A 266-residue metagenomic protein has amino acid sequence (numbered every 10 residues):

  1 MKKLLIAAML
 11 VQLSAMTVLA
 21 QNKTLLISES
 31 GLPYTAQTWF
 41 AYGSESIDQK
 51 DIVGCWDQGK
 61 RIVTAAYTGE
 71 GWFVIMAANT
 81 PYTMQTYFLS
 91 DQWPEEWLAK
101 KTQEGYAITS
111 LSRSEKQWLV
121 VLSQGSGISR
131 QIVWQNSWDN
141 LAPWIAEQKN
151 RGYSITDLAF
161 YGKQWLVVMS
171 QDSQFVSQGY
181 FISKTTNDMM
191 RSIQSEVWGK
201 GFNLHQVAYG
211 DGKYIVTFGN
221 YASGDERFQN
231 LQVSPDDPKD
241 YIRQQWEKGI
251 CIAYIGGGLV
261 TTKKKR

Functional and structural regions predicted by a protein language model:
M1-L4: Positively charged n-region of N-terminal signal peptides that target proteins for export
A7-A15: Bacterial N-terminal signal peptides
A20-R266: Terminus-proximal functional modules
